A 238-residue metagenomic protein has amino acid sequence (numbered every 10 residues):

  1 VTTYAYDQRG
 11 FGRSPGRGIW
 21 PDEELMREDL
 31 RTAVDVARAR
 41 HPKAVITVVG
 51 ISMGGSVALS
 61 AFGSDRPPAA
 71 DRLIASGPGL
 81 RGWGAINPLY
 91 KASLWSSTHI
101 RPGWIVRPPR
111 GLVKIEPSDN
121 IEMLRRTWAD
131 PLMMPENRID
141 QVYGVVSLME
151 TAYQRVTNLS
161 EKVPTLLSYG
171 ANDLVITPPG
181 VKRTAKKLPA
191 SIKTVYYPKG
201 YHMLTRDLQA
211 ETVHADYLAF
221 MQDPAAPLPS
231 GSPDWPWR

Functional and structural regions predicted by a protein language model:
V1-G16: Conserved alpha/beta-hydrolase
P21-R38: Alpha/beta-hydrolase active-site loop
H41-S52: Alpha/beta-hydrolase fold nucleophile elbow
I51-R138: Alpha/beta-hydrolase-fold enzymes
R138-T157: Active-site nucleophile elbow and catalytic-triad environment of alpha/beta-hydrolase enzymes
E161, L167-Y169, D173: Short beta-strand/loop motif that positions the catalytic acidic residue of the alpha/beta-hydrolase fold
T177-K186: Short alpha-helix in the alpha/beta-hydrolase fold that links the catalytic acid
S191-R238: Catalytic active-site module of serine/aspartate enzymes centered on a nucleophile-bearing elbow/loop
